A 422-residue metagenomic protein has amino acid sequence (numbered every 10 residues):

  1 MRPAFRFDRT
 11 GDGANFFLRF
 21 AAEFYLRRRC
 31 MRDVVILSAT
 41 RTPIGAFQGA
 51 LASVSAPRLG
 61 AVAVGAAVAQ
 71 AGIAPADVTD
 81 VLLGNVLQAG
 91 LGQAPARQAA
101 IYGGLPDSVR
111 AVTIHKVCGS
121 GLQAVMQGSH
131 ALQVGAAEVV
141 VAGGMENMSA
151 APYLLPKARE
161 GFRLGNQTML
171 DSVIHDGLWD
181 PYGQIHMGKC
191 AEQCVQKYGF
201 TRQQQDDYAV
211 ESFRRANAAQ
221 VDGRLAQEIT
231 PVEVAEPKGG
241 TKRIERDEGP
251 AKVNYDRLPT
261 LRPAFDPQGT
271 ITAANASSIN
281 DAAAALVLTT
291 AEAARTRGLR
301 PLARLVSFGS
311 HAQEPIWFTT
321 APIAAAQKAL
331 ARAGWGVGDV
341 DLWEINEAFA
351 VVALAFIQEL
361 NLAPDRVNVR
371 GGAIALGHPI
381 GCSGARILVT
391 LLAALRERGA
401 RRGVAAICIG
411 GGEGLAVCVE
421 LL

Functional and structural regions predicted by a protein language model:
N15-C30: Short, Lys/Arg-enriched N-terminal segments with co-localized hydrophobic residues within the first ~10-30 amino acids
M31-A56, A66, V253-T320, A324 (+4 more regions): Condensing-enzyme catalytic core mediating Claisen C-C bond formation in acyl metabolism
M31-L91, P95-G103, R110, Q193-R202 (+5 more regions): Conserved active-site "lid/cap" helical segment
R41-T42, S53, L59-V62, Q70 (+2 more regions): N-terminal extracellular/periplasmic Venus flytrap/periplasmic-binding protein-like
N85-V139, Y182-H186, K252-S278, E359-R386 (+2 more regions): Conserved catalytic cysteine-centered active-site region of acyl-thioester-dependent Claisen-condensing enzymes
I114-E146, V195-R224, A285-E292, P379-A400 (+1 more regions): Active-site-proximal alpha-helical scaffold in enzymes
V139-Q193: Flexible glycine-/small-residue-enriched beta->alpha junction loops that bind anionic phosphate/pyrophosphate groups
K189-E192, E228, E236, V306-A375: Active-site pocket-lining segment
